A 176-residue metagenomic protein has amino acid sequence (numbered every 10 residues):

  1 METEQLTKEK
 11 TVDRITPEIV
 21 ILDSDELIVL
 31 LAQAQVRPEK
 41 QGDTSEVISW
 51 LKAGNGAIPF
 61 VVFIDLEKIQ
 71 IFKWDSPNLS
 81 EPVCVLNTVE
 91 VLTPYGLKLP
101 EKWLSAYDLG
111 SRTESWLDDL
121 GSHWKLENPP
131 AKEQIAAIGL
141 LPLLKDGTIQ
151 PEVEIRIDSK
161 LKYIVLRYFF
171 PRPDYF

Functional and structural regions predicted by a protein language model:
M1-F60, K68-F176: A short, conserved, highly charged catalytic patch centered on acidic carboxylates
D65: Short, surface-exposed ligand- or partner-binding patches at beta-edge/loop junctions that are enriched in aromatics
